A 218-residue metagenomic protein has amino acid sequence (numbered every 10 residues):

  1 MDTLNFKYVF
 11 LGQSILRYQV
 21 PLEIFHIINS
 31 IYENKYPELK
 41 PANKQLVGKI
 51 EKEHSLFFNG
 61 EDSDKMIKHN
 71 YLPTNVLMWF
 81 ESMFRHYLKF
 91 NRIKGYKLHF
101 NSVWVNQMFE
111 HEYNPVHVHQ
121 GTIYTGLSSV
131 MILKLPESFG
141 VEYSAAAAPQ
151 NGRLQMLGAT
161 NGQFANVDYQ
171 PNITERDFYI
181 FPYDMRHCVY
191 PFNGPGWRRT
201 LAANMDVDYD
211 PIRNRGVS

Functional and structural regions predicted by a protein language model:
M1-K94, H111-N114: Non-heme Fe(II)/2-oxoglutarate
G12-S14, H99-N101, T125-L127, W197-R199: Residues at beta-strand starts and edge strands
I93-V103: A short coil-to-beta-strand element that immediately follows conserved catalytic motifs
N106-I180, C188, G196-W197, P211-R215: Catalytic core of non-heme Fe(II) oxygenases with the double-stranded beta-helix
L133, M185, M205-V207: Short beta-strand segments enriched in hydrophobic/aromatic residues within well-folded beta-rich domains
P195-M205: A short alpha/beta connector and helix-capping loop motif
N204-S218: Double-stranded beta-helix
